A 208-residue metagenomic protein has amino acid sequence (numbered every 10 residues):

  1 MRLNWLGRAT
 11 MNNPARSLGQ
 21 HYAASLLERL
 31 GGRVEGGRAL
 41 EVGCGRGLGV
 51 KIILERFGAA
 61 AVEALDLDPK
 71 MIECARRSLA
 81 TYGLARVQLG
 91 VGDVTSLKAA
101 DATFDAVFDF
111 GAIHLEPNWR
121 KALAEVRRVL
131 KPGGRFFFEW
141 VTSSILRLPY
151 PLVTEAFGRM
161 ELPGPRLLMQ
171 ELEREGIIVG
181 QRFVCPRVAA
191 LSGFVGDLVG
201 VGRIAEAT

Functional and structural regions predicted by a protein language model:
M1-E35, I52, Y150-L152: Conserved class I S-adenosyl-L-methionine
L40, R46-S96: Class I SAM-dependent methyltransferase SAM/SAH-binding core
T95-A106: A short acidic, Gly/Pro-enriched loop at the edge of an enzyme's catalytic core that lines a small-molecule cofactor
A106-N118: A short SAM/SAH-binding and catalytic strip from SAM-dependent methyltransferases
R120-P132: A short glycine-rich, Lys/Arg-flanked "PGG" loop and its adjoining helix->strand segment in the class I
G134-W140: Conserved beta-strand signature within the Rossmann-like core of class I S-adenosyl-L-methionine
T142-R159: Short, glycine-/aromatic-enriched active-site segment of Class I SAM-dependent methyltransferases
M160-G176: Short alpha-helix
